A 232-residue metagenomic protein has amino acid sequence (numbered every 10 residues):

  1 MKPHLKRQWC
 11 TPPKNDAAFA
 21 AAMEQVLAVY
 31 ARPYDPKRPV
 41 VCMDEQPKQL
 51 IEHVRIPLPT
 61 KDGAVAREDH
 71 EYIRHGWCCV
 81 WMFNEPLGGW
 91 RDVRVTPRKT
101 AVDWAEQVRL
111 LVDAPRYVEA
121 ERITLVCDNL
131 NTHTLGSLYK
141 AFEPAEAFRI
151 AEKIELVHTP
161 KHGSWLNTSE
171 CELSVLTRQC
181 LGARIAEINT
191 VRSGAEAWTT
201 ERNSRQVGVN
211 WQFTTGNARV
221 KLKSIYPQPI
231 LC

Functional and structural regions predicted by a protein language model:
M1-K14, P39, E45-Q49: Conserved short alpha-helical interface segments
K14-N15, V54, T190-C232: C-terminal domain-tail junction helix/linker
M23-R109, L222: Extended, low-complexity cationic-aromatic segments
R67-Y72, E146-T168, R184-E187: RNase H-like polynucleotidyl transferase catalytic core
C78, D128, L156-R178, N189: RNase H-like two-metal-ion nuclease catalytic core shared by retroviral integrases and related mobile-element nucleases
W90-R91, S169-I188, E201-R205: Active-site proximal helix-loop segment of RNase H-like, two-metal nucleases, encompassing DDE(D)
K99-A101, L125-Y139, P160-L166, T190: Acidic, metal-coordinating catalytic cores used for nucleic-acid/nucleotide bond scission and strand-transfer chemistry
V102-T124: Short, basic/hydrophobic alpha-helical segments
